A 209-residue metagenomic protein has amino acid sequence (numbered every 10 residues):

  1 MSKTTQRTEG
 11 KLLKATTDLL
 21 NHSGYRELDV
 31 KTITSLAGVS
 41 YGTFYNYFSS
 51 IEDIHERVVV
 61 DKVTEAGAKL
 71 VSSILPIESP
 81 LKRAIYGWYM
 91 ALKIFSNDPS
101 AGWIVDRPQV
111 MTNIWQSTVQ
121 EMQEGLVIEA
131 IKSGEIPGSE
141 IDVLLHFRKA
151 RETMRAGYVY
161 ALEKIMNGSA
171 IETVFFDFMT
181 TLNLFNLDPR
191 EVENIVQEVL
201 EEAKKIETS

Functional and structural regions predicted by a protein language model:
M1-L36: Basic, helix-initiating cap at the start of DNA-binding domains
V30, V59-G67: Short, basic, alpha-helical segments at the C-terminal edge of helix-turn-helix-like DNA-binding modules
A37-F48: Short hydrophobic/aromatic patch on the recognition helix
F48, D53-K62, V105: Alpha-helical DNA-contacting segments of helix-turn-helix folds
R57, A68-S100, M111: Hydrophobic alpha-helical connector segments
I104-M111, Q197-E198: Short linear capping/connector segments at secondary-structure termini
P108-V159: Amphipathic alpha-helical packing segments from all-alpha helical-bundle domains
G125-S133, E163-S209: C-terminal peripheral helix-coil segments that are non-catalytic and often amphipathic
